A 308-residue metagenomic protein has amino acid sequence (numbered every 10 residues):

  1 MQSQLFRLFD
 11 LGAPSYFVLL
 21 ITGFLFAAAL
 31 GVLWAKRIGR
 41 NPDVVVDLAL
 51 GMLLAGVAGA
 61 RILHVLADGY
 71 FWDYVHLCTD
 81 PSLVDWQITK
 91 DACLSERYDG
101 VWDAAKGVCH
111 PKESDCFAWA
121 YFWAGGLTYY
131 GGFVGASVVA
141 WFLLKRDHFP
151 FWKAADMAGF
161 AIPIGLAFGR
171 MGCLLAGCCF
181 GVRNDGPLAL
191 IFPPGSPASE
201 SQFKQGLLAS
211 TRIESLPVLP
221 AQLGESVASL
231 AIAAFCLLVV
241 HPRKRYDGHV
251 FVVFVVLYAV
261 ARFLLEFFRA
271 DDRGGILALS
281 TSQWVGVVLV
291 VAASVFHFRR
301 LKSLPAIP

Functional and structural regions predicted by a protein language model:
M1-P308: A feature for loop-to-transmembrane-helix boundaries and adjacent hydrophobic helices in multi-pass integral membrane
